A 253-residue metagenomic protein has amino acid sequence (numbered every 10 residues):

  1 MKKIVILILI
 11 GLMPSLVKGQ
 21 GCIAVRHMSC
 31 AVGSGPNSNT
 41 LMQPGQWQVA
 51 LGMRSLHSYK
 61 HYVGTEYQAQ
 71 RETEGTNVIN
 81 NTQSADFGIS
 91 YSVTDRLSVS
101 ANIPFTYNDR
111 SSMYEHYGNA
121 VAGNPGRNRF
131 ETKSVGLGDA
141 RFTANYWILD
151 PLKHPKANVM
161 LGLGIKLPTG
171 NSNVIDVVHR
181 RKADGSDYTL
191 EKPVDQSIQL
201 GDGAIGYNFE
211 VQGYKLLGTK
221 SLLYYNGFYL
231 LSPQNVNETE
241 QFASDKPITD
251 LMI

Functional and structural regions predicted by a protein language model:
Q20-I23, N37-Q46, S58-K60, R96 (+3 more regions): Short loop/turn motifs that connect adjacent beta-strands in outer-membrane beta-barrel proteins
V25, S55-S84: Surface-exposed strand-loop-strand hairpins of Gram-negative outer-membrane beta-barrel proteins
P36-N37, Q70-G75, P125-T132, V194-Q199 (+1 more regions): Extracellular loop and loop/strand-boundary signature of outer-membrane beta-barrel proteins
S38-T40, L51-M53, F87-Y91, A101 (+5 more regions): Residues on the lipid-exposed face of transmembrane beta-strands in outer-membrane beta-barrel proteins
G45, N81-A85, G126, S134-A140 (+3 more regions): Residues that define the transmembrane beta-barrel architecture of outer-membrane proteins
G45-H57, D195-I253: Detector for outer-membrane/organellar transmembrane beta-barrel domains, recognizing the amphipathic beta-strand
M53-Y59, I103-D109, D139, I148 (+3 more regions): Transmembrane beta-strands of outer-membrane beta-barrel pores
H61-Q68, S111-G118, S172-R180, N226 (+2 more regions): Outer-membrane beta-barrel translocator domains and adjoining extracellular loop/strand segments of Gram-negative
